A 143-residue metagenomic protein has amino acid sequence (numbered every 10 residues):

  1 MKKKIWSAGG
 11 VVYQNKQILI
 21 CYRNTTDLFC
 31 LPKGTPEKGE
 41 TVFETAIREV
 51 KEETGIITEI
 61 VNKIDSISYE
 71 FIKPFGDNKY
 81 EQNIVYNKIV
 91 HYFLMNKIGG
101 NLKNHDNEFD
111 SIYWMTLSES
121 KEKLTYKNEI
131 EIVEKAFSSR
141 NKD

Functional and structural regions predicted by a protein language model:
M1-L31: N-terminal strand-loop-strand
K2, G10, Q82-V85, K103-H105: Short secondary-structure boundary/capping segments
W6-A8, K16, K88-H91, D110: Change "...and in nucleic-acid phosphodiester-cleaving endonucleases..." to "...and in nucleic-acid processing enzymes
C30, N87, W114: Short aromatic/basic micro-patch
L31-S66: The catalytic Nudix box helix
G55-G100: Active-site segment of metal-dependent pyrophosphate-handling enzymes, primarily the Nudix hydrolase catalytic core
H91-N96, N101-E134: NUDIX/MutT-family hydrolases
N141-D143: Short acidic DE-rich linear segments
